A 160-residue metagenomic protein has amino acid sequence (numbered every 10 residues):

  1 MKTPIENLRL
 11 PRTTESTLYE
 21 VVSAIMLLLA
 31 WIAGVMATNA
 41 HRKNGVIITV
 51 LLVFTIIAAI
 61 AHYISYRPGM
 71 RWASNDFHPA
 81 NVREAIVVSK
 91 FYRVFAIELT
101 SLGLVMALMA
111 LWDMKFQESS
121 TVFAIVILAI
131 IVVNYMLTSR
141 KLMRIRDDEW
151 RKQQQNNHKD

Functional and structural regions predicted by a protein language model:
M1-L18, K152-D160: N-terminal juxtamembrane cytosolic/stromal segments of multi-pass membrane proteins
I5-R9, S74-F91, N157-K159: Short membrane-interface loop/juxtamembrane segments of multi-pass integral membrane proteins
R9-A24, N44-I48: Alpha-helical transmembrane segments and their helix-start/interface "positive-inside/aromatic belt" motifs in integral
L18-M26, A59-Y63, V88-T100: Select subsegments of transmembrane alpha-helices in polytopic membrane proteins, especially boundary-proximal
L29-A37, I97-E118: Alpha-helical transmembrane segments and their membrane-interface junctions in multi-pass membrane proteins
R42-A58, F123-I130: Alpha-helical transmembrane segments
I56-N75, N134-R146: Membrane-water interface of transmembrane alpha-helices
S119-N157: Alpha-helical transmembrane segments and their immediate juxtamembrane interface regions
